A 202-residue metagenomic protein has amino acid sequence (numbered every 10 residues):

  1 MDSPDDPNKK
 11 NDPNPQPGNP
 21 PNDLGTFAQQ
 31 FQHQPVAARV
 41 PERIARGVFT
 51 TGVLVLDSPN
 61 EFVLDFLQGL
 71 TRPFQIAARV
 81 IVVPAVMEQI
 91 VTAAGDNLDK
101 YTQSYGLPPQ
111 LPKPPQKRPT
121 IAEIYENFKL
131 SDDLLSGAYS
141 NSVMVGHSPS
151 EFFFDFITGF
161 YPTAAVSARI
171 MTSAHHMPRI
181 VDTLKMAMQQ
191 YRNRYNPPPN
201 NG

Functional and structural regions predicted by a protein language model:
M1-G202: Positively charged, low-complexity terminal tracts and the immediately adjacent first secondary-structure elements
